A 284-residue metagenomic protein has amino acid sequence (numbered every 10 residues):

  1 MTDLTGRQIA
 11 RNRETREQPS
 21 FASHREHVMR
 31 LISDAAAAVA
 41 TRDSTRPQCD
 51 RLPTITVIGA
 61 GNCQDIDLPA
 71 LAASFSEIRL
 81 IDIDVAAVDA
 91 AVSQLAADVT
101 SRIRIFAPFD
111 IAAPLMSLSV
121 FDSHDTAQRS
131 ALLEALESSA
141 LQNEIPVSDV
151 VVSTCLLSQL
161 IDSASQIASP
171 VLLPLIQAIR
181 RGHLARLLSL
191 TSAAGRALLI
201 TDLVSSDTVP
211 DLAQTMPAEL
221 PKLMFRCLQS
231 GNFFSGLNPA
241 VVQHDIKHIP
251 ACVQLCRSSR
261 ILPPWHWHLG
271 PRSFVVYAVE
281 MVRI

Functional and structural regions predicted by a protein language model:
M1-L52, D65: Class I SAM-dependent methyltransferase Rossmann-like catalytic core, especially the SAM/SAH-binding loop
G61-F75: Conserved SAM-binding loop of SAM-dependent methyltransferases across substrates and taxa, primarily the Class I
S76-I81: Short beta-strand element of Class I
D84: Conserved SAM/SAH-binding beta-strand->alpha-helix loop
Q94-I145: S-adenosyl-L-methionine
A140-V150, Q166-R196: A short glycine-rich, Lys/Arg-flanked "PGG" loop and its adjoining helix->strand segment in the class I
S153-T154: A short beta-strand submotif of the Rossmann-like class I SAM-dependent methyltransferase core that lines
D202-I284: Charged, low-complexity C-terminal accessory regions
